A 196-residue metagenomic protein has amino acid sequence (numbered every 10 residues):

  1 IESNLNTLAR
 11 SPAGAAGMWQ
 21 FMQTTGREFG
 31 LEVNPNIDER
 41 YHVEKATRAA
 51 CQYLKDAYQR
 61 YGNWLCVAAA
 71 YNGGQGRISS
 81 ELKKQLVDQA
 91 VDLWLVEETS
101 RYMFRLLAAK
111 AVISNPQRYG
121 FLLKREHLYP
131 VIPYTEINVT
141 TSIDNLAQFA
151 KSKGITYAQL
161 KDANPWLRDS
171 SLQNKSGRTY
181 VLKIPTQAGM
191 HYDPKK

Functional and structural regions predicted by a protein language model:
T7-L8, R48: Hydrophobic alpha-helical segments, principally membrane-spanning helices and signal/leader peptides
L8-G30: Short, surface-exposed glycine/acidic/tryptophan-bearing loops
R10-A13, M18, D38, N63-V67: Short, surface-exposed helix-loop/turn micro-motifs enriched in polar/charged residues
V33-N36, R40-Q59, L65, A69-K196: Extracytoplasmic and endomembrane cell-envelope/extracellular-matrix remodeling and assembly machinery
